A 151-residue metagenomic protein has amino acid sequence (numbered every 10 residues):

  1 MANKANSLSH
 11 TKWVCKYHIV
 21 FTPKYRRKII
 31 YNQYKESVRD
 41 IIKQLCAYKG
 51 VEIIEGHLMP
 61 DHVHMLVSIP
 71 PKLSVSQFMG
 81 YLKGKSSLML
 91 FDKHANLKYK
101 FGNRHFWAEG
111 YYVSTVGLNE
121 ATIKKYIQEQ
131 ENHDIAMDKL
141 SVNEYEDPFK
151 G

Functional and structural regions predicted by a protein language model:
M1-G151: Basic nucleic-acid-binding interfaces
